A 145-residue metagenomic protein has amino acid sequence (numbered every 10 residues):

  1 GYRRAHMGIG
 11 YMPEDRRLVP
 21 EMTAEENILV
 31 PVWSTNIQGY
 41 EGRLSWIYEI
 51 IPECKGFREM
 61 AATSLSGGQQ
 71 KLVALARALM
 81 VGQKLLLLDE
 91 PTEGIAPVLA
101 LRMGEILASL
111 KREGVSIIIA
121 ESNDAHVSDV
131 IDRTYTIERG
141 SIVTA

Functional and structural regions predicted by a protein language model:
G1-R16, P20, E41-L44, G56-E59: ABC ATPase NBD coupling module
G1-R3, E26-G42, I50-P52: ABC-type ATPase nucleotide-binding domains, specifically the catalytic core motifs of the NBD
M22, L65, A78-L79: ABC ATPase signature
A61-L65, Q69: Conserved ABC ATPase signature
A74-L75: Hydrophobic anchor residue at the start of the ABC signature
M80-K84: A short, proline-enriched helix->beta-strand linker immediately N-terminal to the Walker B motif in ABC-type P-loop
E90-P91: Walker B catalytic motif
E121-S122: H-loop/switch region of ABC-family ATPase nucleotide-binding domains
